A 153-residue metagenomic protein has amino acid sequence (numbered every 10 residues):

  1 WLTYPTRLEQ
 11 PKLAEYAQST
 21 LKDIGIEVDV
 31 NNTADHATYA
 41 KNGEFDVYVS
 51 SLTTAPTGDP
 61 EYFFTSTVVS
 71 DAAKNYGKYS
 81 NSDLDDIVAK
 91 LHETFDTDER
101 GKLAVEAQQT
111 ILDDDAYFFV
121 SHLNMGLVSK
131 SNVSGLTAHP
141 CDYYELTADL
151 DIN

Functional and structural regions predicted by a protein language model:
W1-E9, S50-S51, F95-K130: Bilobed periplasmic-binding protein-like "clamshell/Venus-flytrap" ligand-binding domains
W1-T54, M125: Ligand/substrate-recognition segments at binding pockets and active sites
L8, S51-T57, V68-K74: Short, functional N-terminal and low-complexity linear motifs
E9-K12, D35, S70, S80 (+2 more regions): Serine/threonine-rich low-complexity intrinsically disordered regions
K12, T33, S70, A104-E106 (+1 more regions): Residue-level detector of functional hotspots within protein domains
K12-D23, T38, S82-A89, E93 (+1 more regions): Solvent-exposed, polar/charged alpha-helical surfaces in well-ordered, non-transmembrane soluble domains, broadly
K41-E44, T65-E93, H122-N153: Short, solvent-exposed loop/beta-turn-alpha elements that line the ligand-binding surface or hinge of extracytoplasmic
G58-F63: Short, charged, surface-exposed secondary-structure boundary motifs
